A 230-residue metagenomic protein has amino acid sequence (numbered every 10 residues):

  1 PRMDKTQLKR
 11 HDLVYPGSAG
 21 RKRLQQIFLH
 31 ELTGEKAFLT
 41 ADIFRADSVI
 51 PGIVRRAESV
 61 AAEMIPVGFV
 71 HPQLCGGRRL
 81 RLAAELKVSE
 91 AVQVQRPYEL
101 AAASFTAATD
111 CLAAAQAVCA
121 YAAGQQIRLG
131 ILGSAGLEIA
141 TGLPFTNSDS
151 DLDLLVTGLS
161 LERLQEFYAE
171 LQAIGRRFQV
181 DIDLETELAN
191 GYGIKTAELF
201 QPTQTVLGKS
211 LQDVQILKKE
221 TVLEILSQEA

Functional and structural regions predicted by a protein language model:
R2-S134, F167-Y168, Q172-I182: Helical scaffold of the NTase/Pol beta-like nucleotidyltransferase catalytic core
V70-L74, L159-L161, E187-A189: Generic structural motif
G76, E138, G191: Flexible, glycine-rich phosphate/dinucleotide-binding loops and adjacent beta-alpha linkers at cofactor/substrate
S89-A91, L199-E224: Mature, function-bearing regions of proteins
C119-L152, V156-E162, L171: Active-site nucleotide-donor binding segment shared across nucleotidyl transfer reactions
R163-E166, E198-L199: Compositionally biased terminal segments of proteins
I174-L211: Conserved catalytic core of two-metal-ion nucleotidyltransferases
